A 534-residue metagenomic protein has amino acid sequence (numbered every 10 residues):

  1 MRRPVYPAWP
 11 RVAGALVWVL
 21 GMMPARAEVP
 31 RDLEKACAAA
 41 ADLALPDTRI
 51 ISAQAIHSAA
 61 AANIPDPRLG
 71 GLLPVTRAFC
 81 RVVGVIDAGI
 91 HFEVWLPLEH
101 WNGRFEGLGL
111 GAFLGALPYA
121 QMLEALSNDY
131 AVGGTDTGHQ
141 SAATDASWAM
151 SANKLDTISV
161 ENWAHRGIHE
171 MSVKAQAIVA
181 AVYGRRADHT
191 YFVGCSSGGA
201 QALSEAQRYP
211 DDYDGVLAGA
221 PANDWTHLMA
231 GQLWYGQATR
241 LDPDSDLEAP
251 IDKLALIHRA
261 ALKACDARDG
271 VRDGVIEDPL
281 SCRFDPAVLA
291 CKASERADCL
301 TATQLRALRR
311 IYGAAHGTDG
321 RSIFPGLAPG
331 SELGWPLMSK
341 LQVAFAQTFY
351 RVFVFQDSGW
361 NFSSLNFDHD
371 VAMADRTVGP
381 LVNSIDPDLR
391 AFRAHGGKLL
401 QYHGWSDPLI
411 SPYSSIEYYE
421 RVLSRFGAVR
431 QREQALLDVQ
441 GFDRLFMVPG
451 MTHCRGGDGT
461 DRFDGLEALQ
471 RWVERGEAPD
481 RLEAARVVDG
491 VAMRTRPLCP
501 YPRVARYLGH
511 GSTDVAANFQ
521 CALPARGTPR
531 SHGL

Functional and structural regions predicted by a protein language model:
A27-R104, L108, L117-M122, H258 (+4 more regions): Catalytic-loop region of hydrolases
A112-G184, A230-G231, A238-L241, N361-L381 (+1 more regions): Cap/lid segment of the alpha/beta-hydrolase catalytic domain
R185-S196: Alpha/beta-hydrolase fold nucleophile elbow
G194-S204: Glycine-rich nucleophile elbow surrounding the catalytic serine of serine-hydrolase chemistry
S204-A206, D211-H316, M447: A catalytic-pocket lid/entrance helix-loop region that shapes and gates access to the active site across common
Q401-H403: Short beta-strand/loop motif that positions the catalytic acidic residue of the alpha/beta-hydrolase fold
L409-Y413: Conserved alpha/beta-hydrolase "acid-adjacent" motif
Q434-A435, G441-G456, V488-D489: Histidine-bearing beta->alpha loop at or near hydrolase active sites
